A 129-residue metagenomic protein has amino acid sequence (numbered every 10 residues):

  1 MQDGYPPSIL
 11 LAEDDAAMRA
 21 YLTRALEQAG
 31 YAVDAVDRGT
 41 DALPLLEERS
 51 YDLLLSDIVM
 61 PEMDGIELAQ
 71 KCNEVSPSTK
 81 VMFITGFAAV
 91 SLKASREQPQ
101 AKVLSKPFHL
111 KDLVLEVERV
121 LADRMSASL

Functional and structural regions predicted by a protein language model:
M1-S8, K111-L129: Non-catalytic signal-transmission and effector/linker regions of two-component phosphorelay proteins
E13: Conserved acidic carboxylate
A20-Q28: Charged docking surfaces used in two-component/phosphorelay signaling
G30-D37, L45: Short hydrophobic/Thr-rich beta-strand motif most characteristic of the beta2 strand and flanking loop of CheY-like
D37-D41, D64-L68: Acidic catalytic/metal-coordinating carboxylates
D57: Active-site residues of response regulator receiver
M60: Receiver (REC) domain active-site loop signature in two-component systems and cognate sites in sensor histidine kinases
